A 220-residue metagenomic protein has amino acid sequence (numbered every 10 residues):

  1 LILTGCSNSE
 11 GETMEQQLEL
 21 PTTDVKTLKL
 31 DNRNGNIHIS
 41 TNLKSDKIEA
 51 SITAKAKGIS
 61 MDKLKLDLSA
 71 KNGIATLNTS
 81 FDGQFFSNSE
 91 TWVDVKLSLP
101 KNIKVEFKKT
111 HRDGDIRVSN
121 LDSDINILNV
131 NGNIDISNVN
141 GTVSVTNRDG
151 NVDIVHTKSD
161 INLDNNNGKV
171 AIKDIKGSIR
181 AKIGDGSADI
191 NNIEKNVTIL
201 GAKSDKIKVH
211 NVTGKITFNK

Functional and structural regions predicted by a protein language model:
L1-T4: Sec-dependent bacterial lipoprotein signal peptides
C6-N32, N36-H111, D115-L128, D135-T146 (+7 more regions): Acidic (Asp/Glu) and glycine-rich low-complexity loops/linkers that are typically intrinsically disordered
